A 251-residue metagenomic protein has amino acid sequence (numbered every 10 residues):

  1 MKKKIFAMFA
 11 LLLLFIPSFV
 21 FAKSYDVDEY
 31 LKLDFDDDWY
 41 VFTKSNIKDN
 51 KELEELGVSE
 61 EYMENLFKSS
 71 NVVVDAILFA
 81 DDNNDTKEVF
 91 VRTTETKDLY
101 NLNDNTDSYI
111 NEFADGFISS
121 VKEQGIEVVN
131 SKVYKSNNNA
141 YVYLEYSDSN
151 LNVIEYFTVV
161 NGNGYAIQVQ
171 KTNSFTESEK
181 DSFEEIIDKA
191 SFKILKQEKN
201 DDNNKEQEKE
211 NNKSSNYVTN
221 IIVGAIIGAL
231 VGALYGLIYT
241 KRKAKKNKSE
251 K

Functional and structural regions predicted by a protein language model:
M1-I5: Positively charged n-region of N-terminal signal peptides that target proteins for export
F9-P17: Bacterial N-terminal signal peptides
S18-S24: Sec/Tat signal peptide C-region and signal peptidase I cleavage site
D28-K48: Proline-anchored loop/turn motifs at beta-strand termini and strand-loop-strand connectors
D37-V41, Y165-S215: Surface-exposed amphipathic alpha-helical segments
I47-I154, Y165-A166, K209-S214, Y235: Conserved polar/disulfide-associated segments of primarily extracytoplasmic proteins
D201-K251: C-terminal single-pass membrane-anchor helix
